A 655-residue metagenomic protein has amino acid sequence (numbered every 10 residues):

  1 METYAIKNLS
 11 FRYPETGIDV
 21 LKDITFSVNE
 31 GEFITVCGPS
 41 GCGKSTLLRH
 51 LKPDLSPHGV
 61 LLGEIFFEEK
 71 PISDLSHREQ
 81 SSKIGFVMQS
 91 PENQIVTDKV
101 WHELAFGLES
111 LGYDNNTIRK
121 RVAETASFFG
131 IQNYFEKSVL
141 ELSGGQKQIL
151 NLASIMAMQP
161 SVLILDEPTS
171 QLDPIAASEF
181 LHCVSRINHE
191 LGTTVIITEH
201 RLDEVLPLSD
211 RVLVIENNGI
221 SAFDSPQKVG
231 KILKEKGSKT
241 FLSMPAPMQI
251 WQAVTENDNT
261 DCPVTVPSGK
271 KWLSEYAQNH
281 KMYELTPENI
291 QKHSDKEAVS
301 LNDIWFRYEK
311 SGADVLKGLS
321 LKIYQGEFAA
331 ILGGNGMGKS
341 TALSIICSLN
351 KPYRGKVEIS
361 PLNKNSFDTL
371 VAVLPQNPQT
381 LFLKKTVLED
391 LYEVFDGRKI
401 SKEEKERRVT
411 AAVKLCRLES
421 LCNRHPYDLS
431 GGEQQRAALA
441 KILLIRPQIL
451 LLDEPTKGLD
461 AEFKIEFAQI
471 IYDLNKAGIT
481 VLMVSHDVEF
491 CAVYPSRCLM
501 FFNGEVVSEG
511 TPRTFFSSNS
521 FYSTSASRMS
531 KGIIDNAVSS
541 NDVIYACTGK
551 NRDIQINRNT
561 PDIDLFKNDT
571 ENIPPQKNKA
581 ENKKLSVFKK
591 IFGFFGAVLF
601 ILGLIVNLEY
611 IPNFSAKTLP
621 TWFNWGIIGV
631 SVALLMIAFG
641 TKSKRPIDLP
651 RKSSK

Functional and structural regions predicted by a protein language model:
K52, C347: Helix-to-loop junction immediately C-terminal to a conserved catalytic motif
T117-Y134, Y392, E403-L421: Conserved ABC ATPase "signature" region
S138-L142, H425-L429, E433: Conserved ABC ATPase signature
L163-D166, L450-D453: Catalytic Walker B motif of ABC-type/P-loop ATPase nucleotide-binding domains
E199-H200, S485-H486: H-loop/switch region of ABC-family ATPase nucleotide-binding domains
I215, G219-W251, E505-M529: Conserved beta-strand-loop-alpha-helix hinge in the C-terminal portion of ABC ATPase nucleotide-binding domains
K236-E297, Y522-A580: ABC ATPase nucleotide-binding domains
